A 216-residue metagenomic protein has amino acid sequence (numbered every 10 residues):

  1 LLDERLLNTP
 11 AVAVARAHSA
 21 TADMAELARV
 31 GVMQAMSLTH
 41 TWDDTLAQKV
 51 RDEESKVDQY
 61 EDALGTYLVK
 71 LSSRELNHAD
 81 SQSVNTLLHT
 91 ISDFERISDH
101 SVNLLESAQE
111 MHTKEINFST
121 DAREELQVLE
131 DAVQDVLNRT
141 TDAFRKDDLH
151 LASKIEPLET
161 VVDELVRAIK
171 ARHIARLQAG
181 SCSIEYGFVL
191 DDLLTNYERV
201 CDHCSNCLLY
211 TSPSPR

Functional and structural regions predicted by a protein language model:
L1-S212, R216: Cytosolic, long alpha-helical scaffolding segments
